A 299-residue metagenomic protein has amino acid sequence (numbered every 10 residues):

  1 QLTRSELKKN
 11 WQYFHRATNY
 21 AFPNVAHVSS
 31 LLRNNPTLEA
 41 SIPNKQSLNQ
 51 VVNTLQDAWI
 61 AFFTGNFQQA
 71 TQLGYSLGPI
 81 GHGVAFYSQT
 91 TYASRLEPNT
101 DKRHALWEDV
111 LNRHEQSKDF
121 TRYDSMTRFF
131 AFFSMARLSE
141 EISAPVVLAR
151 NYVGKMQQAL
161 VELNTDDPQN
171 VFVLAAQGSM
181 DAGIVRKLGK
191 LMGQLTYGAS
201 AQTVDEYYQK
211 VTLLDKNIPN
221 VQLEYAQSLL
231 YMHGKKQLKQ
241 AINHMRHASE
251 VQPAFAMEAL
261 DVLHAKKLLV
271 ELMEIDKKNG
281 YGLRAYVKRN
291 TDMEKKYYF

Functional and structural regions predicted by a protein language model:
Q1-E140, V153-D167, I242, H247-F299: N-terminal alpha-helical interaction modules that lie
I80, V84, L96, I184-L188 (+3 more regions): Alpha-solenoid repeat scaffolds
T90, A175, L223: A cross-domain feature marking catalytic cores of carbohydrate-active enzymes and several ubiquitous metabolic/repair
T91-T100, A136-V147, G183-Q194, A226 (+3 more regions): Short coil/turn linking the two alpha-helices of tandem helical-hairpin repeats
D101-A105, V147-N151, L195-T203, K236 (+1 more regions): Alpha-helix N-cap and loop-to-helix initiation/capping positions
K118-F129, S134-M192, A201, E206-L214: Eukaryote-skewed repeat-based solenoidal scaffolds used as protein-protein interaction platforms, primarily
T203-L260, E271-K277: Long, repeat-rich segments with strong aromatic
